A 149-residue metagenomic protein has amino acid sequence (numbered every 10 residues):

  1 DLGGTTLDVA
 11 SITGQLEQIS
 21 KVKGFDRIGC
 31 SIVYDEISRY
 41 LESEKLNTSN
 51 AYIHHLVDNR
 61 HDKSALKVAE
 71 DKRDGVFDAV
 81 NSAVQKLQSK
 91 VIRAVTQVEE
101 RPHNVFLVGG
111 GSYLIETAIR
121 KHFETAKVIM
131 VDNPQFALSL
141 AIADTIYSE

Functional and structural regions predicted by a protein language model:
D1, G24, D132-N133: Conserved acidic E/D residue at the C-terminus of a beta-strand in Rossmann-like folds
D1-L16, I37: Gly/Thr-rich phosphate-binding beta-strand-loop-beta motif of the actin/hexokinase/Hsp70
G3, R27, S31: Aspartyl protease active-site motif detector
S11, I32-L46, N50-E149: Helical "lid/coupling" subdomains associated with nucleotide-phosphate turnover
Q15-I28, T125-V128: Short helix/strand-bridging catalytic loops that position acidic/His residues to coordinate divalent metals and engage
